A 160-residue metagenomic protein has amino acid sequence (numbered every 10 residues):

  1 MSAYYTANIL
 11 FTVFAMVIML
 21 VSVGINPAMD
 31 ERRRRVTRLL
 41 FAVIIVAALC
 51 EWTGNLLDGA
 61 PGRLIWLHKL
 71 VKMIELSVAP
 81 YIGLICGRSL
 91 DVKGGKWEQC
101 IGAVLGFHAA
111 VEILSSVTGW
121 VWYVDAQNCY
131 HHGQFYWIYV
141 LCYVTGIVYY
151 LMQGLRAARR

Functional and structural regions predicted by a protein language model:
M1-S2, L64, G95-K96: Serine/threonine-rich low-complexity intrinsically disordered regions
S2-F14, L114-Q153: Extracellular-loop-to-transmembrane junctions of the mid-late helices
A7-A28, R32-G62, H68-I85, E98-G119: Hydrophobic alpha-helical transmembrane segments of multi-pass membrane proteins
I18-V23, L84-S89, V140-R160: Alpha-helical transmembrane segments in multipass membrane proteins, preferentially the mid-helix core
E31, D91, H132-G133, A158-R160: Alpha-helix initiation/capping motif
L57, L90-W97, A158-R159: Membrane-interfacial segments
